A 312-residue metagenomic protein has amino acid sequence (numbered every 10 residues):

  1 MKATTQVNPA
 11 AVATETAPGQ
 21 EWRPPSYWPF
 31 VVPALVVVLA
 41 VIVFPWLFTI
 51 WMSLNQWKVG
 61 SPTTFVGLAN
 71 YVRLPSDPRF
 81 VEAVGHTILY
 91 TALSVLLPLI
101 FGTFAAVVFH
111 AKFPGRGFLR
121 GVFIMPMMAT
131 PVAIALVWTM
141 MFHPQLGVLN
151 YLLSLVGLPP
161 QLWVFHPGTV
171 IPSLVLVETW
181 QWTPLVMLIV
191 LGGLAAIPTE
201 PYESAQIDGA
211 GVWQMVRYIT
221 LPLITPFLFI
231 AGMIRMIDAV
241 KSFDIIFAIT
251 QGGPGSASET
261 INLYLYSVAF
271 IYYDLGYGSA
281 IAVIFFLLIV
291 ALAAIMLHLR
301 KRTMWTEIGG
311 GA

Functional and structural regions predicted by a protein language model:
M1-W22: Short, Lys/Arg-rich, polar N-terminal cytosolic tail immediately upstream of the first transmembrane signal-anchor
W22-A312: A structural signal for multi-pass alpha-helical bundles of membrane permease subunits that mediate small-molecule
